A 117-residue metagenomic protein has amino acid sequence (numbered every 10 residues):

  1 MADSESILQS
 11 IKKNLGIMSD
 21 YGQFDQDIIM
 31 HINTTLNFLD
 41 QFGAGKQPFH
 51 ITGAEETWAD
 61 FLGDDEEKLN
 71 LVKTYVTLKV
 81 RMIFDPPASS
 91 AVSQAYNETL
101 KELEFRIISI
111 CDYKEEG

Functional and structural regions predicted by a protein language model:
M1-K68, F105-G117: Conserved short "hinge" loops at termini or chain/domain junctions
F61-G117: Short loop/turn elements at secondary-structure junctions
